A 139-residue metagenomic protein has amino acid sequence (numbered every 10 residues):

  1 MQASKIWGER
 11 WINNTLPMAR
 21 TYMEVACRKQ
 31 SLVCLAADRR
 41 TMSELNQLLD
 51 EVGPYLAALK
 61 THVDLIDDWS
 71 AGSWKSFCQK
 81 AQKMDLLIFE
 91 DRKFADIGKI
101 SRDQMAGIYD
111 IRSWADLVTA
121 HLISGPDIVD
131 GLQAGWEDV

Functional and structural regions predicted by a protein language model:
Q2-F89, D96-I97: Conserved N-terminal beta1-alpha1 strand-loop-helix module at the mouth
Q30-S31, D96-V139: Conserved anion-binding
